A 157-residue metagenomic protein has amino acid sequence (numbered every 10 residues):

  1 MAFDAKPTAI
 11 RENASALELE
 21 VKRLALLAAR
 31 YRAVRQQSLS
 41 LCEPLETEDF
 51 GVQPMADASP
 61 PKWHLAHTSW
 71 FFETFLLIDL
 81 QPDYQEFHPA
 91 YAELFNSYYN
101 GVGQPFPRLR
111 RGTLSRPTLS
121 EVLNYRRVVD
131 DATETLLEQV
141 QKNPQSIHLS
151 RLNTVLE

Functional and structural regions predicted by a protein language model:
M1-L26, L77-A132: Short, helix-capping/interhelical loops that line the mouth of catalytic, cofactor-, or ligand-binding pockets
F3-D4, E48-Q104, E138-E157: Short, contiguous alpha-helical
L19-K22, L26-R30, V52-P60, L114-Y125 (+1 more regions): Conserved aromatic-histidine-acidic binding/catalytic patches
V21-P44, A66, W70, N124-V128: Alpha-helical bundle segments that constitute or directly flank the non-heme di-iron/ferroxidase center
R35-T47, G103-F106, D131-Q141: Active-site-adjacent bridging/hinge elements
